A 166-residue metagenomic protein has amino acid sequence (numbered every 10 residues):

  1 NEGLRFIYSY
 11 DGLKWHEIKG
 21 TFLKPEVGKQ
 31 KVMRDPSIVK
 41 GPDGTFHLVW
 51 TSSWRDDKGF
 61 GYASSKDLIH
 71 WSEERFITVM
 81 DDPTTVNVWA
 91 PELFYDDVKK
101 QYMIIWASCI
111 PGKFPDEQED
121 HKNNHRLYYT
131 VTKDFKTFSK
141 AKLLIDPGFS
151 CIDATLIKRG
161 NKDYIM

Functional and structural regions predicted by a protein language model:
N1-M166: Carbohydrate-active catalytic/glycan-binding domains of CAZyme proteins, especially the secreted or lumenal ectodomains
